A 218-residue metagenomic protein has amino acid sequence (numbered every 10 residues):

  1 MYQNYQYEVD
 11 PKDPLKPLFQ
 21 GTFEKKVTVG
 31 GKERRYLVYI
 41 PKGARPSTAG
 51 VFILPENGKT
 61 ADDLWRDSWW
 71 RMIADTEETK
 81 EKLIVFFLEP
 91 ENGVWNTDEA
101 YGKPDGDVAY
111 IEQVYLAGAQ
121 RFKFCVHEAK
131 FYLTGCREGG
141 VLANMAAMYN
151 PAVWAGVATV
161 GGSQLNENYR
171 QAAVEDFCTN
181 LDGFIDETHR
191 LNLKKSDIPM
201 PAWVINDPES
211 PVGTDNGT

Functional and structural regions predicted by a protein language model:
M1-G50, L83, Y101-K103, T134-A146 (+2 more regions): A domain-start/cap signature at the N-terminus of enzymes
Y39-P46, A74-E78, Q120-H127, F184-I198: Surface-exposed acidic, glycine-flexible loop patches that form ligand/cofactor-binding and adhesion interfaces
K42-S47, N96-E138: Gly/Ser-rich "nucleophile elbow"/oxyanion-hole loop immediately N-terminal to the catalytic nucleophile in hydrolases
P46-G50, T79-V85, H127-F131, P151-V157 (+1 more regions): Loop/turn elements at helix/coil->beta-strand transitions in domains of secreted/extracellular proteins
G50, N57-V114: Active-site machinery of serine-nucleophile hydrolases
E56-T60, P90-W95, R137-V141, G162-N166 (+1 more regions): Solvent-exposed loop/turn segments at secondary-structure junctions within structured extracellular/periplasmic domains
A61-D67, N96-A100, N144-A146, N168-A172 (+1 more regions): Short, solvent-exposed loop/turn and secondary-structure capping segments
G156, G161-T218: The feature captures the conserved acid-bearing segment of alpha/beta-hydrolase catalytic domains
